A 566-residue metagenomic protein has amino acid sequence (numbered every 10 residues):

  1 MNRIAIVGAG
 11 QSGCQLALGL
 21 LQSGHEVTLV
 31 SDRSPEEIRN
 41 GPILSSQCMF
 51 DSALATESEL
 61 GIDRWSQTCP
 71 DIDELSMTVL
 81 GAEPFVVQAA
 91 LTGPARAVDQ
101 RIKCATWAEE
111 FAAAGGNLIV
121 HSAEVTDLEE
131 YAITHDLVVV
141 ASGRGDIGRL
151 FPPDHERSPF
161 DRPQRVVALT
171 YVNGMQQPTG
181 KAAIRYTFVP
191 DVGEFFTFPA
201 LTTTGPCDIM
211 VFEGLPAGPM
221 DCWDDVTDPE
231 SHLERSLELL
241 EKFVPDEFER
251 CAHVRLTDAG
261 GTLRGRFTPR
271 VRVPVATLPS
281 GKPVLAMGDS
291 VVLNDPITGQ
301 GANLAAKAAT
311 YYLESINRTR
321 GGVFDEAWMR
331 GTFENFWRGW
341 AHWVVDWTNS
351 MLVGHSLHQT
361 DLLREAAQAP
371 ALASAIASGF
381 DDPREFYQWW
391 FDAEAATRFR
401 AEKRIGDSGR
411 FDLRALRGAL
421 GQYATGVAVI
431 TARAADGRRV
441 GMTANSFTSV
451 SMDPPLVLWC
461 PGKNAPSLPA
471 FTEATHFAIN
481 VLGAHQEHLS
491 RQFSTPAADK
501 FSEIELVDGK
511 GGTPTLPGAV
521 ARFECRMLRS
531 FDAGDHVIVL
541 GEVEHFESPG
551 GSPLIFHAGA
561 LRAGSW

Functional and structural regions predicted by a protein language model:
I6, G265-V344: Conserved mid-domain beta->alpha element of the FAD-binding
V7-A9, L21-P42: Glycine-rich FAD pyrophosphate-binding loop
R33-T78: N-terminal FAD cofactor-binding segment of flavoenzymes
D63-V138, S142-P152: Conserved N-terminal helical subregion
F151-Y186: Central beta-strand plus flanking loop segment that forms part of the substrate or channel wall within the catalytic
P190-T262: Conserved FAD/dinucleotide-binding core of flavoprotein oxidoreductases
T298, E314-S408: C-terminal helical "tail/cap" subdomain of flavin- and related membrane-associated enzymes
I405-W566: Basic, polyanion-binding surface patches
